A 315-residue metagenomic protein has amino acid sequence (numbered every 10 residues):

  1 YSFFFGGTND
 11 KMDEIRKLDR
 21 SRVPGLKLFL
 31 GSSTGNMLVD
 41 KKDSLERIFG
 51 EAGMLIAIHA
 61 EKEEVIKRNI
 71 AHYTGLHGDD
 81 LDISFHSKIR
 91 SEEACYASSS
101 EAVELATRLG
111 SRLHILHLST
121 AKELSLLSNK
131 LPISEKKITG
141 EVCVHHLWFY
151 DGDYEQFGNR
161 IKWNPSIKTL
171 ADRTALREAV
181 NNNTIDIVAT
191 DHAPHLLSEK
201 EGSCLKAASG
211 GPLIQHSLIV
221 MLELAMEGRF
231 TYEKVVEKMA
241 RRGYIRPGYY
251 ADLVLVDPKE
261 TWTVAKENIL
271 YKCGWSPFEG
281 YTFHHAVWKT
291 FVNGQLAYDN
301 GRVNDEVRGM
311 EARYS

Functional and structural regions predicted by a protein language model:
Y1, L26, H59, L113 (+7 more regions): Divalent metal-coordination and catalytic microenvironments
D10, T34-G35, L197, T263: Short glycine-rich, flexible loops that bind phosphorylated cofactors or substrates
K11-V188: Histidine/acidic residue-rich metal-binding segments in metalloenzymes
D80-G110, R160, N181-N182, D186-V188 (+1 more regions): His/Asp/Glu-enriched, well-ordered alpha-helical/loop segment that forms or immediately abuts the divalent-metal
V142, G158, K162, E199 (+2 more regions): Residue-level signal for pocket-adjacent positions within structured domains
S203, P247-R313: C-terminal cap of metal-dependent C-N hydrolases
